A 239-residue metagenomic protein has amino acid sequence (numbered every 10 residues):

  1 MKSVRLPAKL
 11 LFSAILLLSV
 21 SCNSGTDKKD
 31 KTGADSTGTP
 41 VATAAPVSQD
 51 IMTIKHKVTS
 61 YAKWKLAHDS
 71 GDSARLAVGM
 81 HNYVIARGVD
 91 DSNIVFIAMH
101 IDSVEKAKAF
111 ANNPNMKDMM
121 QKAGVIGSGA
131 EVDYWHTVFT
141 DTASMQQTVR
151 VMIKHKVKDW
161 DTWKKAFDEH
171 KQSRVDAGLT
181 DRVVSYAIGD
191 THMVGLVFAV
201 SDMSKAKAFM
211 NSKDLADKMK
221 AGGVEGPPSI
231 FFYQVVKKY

Functional and structural regions predicted by a protein language model:
M1-L11: Bacterial N-terminal signal peptides that target proteins for export
L18-S21: C-terminal motif of bacterial Sec signal peptides marking the signal peptidase cleavage site
N23-Y239: Short S/T/G/P-rich N-terminal loop/turn motif that feeds into the first structured element of a domain
